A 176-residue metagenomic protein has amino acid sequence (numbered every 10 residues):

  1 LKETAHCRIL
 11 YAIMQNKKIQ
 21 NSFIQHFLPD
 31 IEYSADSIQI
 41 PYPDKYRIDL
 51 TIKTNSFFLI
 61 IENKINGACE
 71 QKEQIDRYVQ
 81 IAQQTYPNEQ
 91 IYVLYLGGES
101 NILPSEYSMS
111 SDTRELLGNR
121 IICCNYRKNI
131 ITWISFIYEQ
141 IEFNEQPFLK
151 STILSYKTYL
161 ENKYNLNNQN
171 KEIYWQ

Functional and structural regions predicted by a protein language model:
L1-Q176: Charged, terminal alpha-helix-loop-beta segments that serve as non-catalytic nucleic-acid engagement and/or assembly
